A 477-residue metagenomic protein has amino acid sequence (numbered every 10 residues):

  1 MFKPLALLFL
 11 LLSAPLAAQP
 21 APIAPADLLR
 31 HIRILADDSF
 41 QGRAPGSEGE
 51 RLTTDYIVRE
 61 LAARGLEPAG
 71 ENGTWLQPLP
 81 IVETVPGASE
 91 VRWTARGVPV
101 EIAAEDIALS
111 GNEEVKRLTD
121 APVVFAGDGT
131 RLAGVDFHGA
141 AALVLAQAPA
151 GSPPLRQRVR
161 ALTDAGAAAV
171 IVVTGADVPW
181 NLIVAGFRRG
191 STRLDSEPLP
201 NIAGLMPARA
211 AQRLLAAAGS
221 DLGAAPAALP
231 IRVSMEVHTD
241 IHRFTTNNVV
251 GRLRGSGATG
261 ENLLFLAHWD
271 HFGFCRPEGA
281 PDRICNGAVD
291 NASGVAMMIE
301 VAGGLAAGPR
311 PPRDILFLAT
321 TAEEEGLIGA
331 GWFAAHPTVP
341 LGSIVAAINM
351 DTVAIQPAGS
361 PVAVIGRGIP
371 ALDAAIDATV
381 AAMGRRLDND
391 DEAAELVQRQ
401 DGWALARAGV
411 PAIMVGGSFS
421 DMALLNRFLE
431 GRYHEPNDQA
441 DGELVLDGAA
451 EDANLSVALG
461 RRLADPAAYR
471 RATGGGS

Functional and structural regions predicted by a protein language model:
L16-G70, L182-I183, L253-R254, T473: N-terminal hydrophobic or amphipathic helices/low-complexity stretches enriched in small/hydrophobic/Pro/Gly
Q19-P22, D38-E48, A63, P78-P80 (+10 more regions): Second-shell loop/turn segments in exported
I23, D27-R30, I34, E48 (+13 more regions): Extracytoplasmic/secreted proteins, especially bacterial periplasmic and envelope-associated proteins
Q41-A141, A148: Noncatalytic luminal/extracellular "stalk/propeptide" segments of secretory-pathway proteins
P99-I202, T259, R283-N286, D390-D391: Extracellular/luminal Protease-associated
E105-G134, R193-G287, E300-G303, A307 (+1 more regions): Soluble metallo-hydrolase cores and metallopeptidase-like ectodomains found primarily in the secretory/periplasmic
T192-R193, L199-G219, A258, R310 (+1 more regions): Metal-dependent peptidase/peptidase-like ectodomains
G303, A307, L424-S477: His/Asp/Glu-rich mid-to-C-terminal helical/loop segments that flank catalytic regions of hydrolases
